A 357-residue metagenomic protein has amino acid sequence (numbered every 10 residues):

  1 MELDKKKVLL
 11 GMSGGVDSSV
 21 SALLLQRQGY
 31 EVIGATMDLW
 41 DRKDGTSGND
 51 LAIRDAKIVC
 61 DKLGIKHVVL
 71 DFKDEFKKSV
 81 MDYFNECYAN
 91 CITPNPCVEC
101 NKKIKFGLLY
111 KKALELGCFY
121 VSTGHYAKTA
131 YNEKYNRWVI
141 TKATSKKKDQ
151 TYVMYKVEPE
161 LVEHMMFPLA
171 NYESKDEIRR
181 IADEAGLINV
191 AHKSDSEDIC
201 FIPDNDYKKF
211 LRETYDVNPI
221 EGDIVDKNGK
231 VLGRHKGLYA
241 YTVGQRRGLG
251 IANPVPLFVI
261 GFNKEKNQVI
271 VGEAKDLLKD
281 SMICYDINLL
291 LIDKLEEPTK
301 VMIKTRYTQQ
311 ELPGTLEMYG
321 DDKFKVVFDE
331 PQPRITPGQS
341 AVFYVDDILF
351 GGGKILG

Functional and structural regions predicted by a protein language model:
M1-Y155, D176-E177, D183, V259: ATP-dependent adenylation/nucleotidyltransferase module used to activate substrates
S122-K128, E133-K134, W138-G357: AMP-forming adenylation/ATP pyrophosphatase catalytic core
